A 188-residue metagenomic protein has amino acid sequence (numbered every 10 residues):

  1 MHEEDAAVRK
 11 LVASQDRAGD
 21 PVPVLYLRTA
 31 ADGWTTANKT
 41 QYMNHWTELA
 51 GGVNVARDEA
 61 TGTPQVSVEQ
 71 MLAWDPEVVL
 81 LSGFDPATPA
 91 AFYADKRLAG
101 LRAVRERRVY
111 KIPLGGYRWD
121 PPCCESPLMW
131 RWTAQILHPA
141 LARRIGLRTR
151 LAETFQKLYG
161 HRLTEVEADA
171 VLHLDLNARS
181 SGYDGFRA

Functional and structural regions predicted by a protein language model:
M1-A188: N-terminal ligand-binding lobe of clamshell/alpha-beta domains
